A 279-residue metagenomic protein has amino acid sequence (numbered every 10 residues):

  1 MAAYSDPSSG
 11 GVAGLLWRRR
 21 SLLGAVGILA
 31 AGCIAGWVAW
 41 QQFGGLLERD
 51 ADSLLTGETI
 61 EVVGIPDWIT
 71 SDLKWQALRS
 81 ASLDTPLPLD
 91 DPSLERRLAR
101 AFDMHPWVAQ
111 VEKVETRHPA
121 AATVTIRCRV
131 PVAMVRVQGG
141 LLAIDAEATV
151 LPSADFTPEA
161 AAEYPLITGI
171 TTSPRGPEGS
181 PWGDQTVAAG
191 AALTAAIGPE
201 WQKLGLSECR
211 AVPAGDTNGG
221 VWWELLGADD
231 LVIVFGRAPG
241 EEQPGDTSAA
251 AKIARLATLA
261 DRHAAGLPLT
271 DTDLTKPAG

Functional and structural regions predicted by a protein language model:
M1-I60, R79-G279: Charged, solvent-exposed interaction patches on well-folded alpha/beta domains that mediate macromolecular contacts
E61-P66: Structural beta->alpha junctions
D67-S80: Histidine-centered catalytic/metal-coordination loop motif
